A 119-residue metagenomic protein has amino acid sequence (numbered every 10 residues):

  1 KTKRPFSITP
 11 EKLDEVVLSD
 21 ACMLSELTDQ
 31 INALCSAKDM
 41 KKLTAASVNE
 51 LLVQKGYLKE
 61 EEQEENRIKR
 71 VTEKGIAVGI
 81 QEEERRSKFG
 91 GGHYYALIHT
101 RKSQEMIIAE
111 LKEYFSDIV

Functional and structural regions predicted by a protein language model:
K1-C35, D39, N49-V119: Positively charged, aromatic-accented nucleic-acid-binding surfaces
L43-S47: Short amphipathic alpha-helical interaction segments
